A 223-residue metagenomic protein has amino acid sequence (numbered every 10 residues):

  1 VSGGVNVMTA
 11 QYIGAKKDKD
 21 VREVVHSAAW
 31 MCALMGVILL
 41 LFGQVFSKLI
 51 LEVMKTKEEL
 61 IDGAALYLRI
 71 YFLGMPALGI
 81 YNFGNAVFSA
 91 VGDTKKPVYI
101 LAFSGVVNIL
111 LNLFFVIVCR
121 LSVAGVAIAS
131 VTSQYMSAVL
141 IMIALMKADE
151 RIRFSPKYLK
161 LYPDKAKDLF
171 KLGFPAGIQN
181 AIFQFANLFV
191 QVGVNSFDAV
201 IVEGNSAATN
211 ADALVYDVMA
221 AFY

Functional and structural regions predicted by a protein language model:
V1, V7, L66-N82, A86 (+5 more regions): Membrane-embedded alpha-helical bundles that form the substrate/pore pathway in multi-pass transport systems
V1-L40, L78-P97, Q191, N205-Y223: Small-residue-rich hydrophobic transmembrane alpha-helices
T9-P76, V118-F174: Short alpha-helical transmembrane segments in multi-pass integral membrane proteins
C32, V87-L111, A124, I128-V131 (+1 more regions): Alpha-helical transmembrane segments of multi-pass membrane transporters/permeases
L41, L49, F83-V87, V106-V118 (+3 more regions): Alpha-helical transmembrane segments of multipass membrane proteins
L51-E58, F114-L121, A181-D217: Helix-terminus/linker motif at the lipid-water interface of multi-pass membrane proteins
L68, F72, K95-A102, L140-I143 (+4 more regions): Hydrophobic faces of transmembrane alpha-helices in multi-pass small-molecule transporters and flippases across diverse
